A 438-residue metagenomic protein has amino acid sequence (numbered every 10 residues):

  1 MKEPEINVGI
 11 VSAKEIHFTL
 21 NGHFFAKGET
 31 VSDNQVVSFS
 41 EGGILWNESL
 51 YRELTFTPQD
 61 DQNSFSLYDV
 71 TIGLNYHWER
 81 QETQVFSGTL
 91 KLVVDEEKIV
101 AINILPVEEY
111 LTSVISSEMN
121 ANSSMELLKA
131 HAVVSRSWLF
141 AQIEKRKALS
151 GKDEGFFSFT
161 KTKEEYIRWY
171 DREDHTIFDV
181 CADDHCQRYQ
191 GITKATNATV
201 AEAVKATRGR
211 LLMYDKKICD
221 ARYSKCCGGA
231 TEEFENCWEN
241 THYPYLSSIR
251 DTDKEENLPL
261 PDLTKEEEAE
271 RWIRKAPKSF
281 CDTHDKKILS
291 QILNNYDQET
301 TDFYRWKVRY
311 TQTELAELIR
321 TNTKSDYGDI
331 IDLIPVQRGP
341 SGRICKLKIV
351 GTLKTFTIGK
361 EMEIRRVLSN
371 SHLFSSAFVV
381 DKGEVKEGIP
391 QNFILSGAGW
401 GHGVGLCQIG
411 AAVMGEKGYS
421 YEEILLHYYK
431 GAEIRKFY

Functional and structural regions predicted by a protein language model:
M1-Y438: Conserved, single-site charged/polar hotspot
